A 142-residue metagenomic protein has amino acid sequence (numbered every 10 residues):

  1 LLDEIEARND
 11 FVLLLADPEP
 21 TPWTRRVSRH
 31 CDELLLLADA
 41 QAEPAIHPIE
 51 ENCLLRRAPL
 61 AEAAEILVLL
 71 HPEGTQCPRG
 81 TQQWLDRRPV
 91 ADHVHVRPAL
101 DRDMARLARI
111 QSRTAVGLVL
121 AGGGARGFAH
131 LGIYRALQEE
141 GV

Functional and structural regions predicted by a protein language model:
L1-F11, E19-V142: Patatin-like phospholipase
